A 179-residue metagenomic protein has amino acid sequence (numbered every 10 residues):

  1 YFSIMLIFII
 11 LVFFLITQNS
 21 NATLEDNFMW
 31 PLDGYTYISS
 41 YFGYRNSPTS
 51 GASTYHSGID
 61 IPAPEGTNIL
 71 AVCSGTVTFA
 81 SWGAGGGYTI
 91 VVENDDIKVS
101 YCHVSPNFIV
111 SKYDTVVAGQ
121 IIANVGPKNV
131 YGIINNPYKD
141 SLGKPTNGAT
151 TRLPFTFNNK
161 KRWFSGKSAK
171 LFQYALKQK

Functional and structural regions predicted by a protein language model:
F2-F13: Single-pass alpha-helical membrane anchors
L15, S20-Y88, D95, V117-A118 (+2 more regions): Surface-exposed, glycine-biased beta-strand/turn segments
T23-P31, Y37, P62, S111-Q120 (+1 more regions): Acidic, glycine-rich catalytic/binding loops that coordinate metals and/or anionic ligands
P48, C102, I109, K167-A169: Short acidic, gly/pro-rich beta-turn/loop elements at beta-sheet edges and active-site/ligand-binding grooves
T54-H56, A71-K112, K128-F157: Zn2+-dependent peptidoglycan hydrolase active-site motif and core
T67, V99, G166: Glycine-centered loop/turn positions within well-structured domains that cap or flank conserved ligand/cofactor-binding
N124: Short glycine-/small-residue motifs
